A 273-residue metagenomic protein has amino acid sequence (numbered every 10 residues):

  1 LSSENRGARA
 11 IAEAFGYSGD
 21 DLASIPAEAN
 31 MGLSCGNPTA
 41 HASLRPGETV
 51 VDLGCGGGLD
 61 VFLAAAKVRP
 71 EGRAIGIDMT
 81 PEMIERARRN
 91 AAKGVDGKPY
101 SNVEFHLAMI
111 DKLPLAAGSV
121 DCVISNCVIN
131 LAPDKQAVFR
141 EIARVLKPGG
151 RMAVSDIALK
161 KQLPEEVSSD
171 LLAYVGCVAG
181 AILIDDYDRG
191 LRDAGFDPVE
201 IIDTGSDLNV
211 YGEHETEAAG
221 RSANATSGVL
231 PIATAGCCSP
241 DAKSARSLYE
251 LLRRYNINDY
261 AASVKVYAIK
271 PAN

Functional and structural regions predicted by a protein language model:
S2, A194-N273: C-terminal lobe and adjacent flexible extensions of AdoMet/dcAdoMet transferase-like proteins
N5-T49, D60-K67: Conserved alpha-helix/loop element of class I SAM-dependent methyltransferases that forms part of the SAM/SAH-binding
R45-K112, A137: Class I SAM-dependent methyltransferase SAM/SAH-binding core
V50, V123-I124: Hydrophobic beta-strand segment of the Class I
D111-C122: A short acidic, Gly/Pro-enriched loop at the edge of an enzyme's catalytic core that lines a small-molecule cofactor
Q136-R151: A short glycine-rich, Lys/Arg-flanked "PGG" loop and its adjoining helix->strand segment in the class I
A158-V178: Short, glycine-/aromatic-enriched active-site segment of Class I SAM-dependent methyltransferases
G180-I201: Short alpha-helix
